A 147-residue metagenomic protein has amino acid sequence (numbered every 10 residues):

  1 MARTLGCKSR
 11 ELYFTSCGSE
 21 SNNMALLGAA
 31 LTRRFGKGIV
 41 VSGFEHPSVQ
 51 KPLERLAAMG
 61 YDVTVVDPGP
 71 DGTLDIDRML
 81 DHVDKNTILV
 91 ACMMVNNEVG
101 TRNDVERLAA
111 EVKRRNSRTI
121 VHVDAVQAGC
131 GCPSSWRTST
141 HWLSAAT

Functional and structural regions predicted by a protein language model:
M1-T147: Pyridoxal 5′-phosphate
